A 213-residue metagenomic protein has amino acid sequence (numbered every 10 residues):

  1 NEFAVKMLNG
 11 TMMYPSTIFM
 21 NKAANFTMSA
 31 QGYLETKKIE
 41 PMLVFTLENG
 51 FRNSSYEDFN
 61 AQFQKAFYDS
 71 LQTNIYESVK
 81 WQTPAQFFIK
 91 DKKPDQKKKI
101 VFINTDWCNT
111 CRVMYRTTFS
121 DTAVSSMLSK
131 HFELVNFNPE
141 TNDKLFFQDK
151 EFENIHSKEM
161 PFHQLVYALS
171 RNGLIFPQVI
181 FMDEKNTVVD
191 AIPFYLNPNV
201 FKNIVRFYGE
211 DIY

Functional and structural regions predicted by a protein language model:
N1-A4, P84-F87, F119: N-terminal post-signal-peptidase region of extra-cytosolic proteins
N1-M28, P41-E48, S129, E133-P193 (+1 more regions): Thioredoxin-like thiol-disulfide oxidoreductase module
G32-L34, N104, Y115, N138-T141 (+1 more regions): A mature extracytoplasmic/lumenal domain signature
Y33-K90, V188, F194-Y213: Thiol-/selenol-based redox modules, centered on thioredoxin-like and closely related oxidoreductase domains
I89-P94, L169: Short beta-strand-to-loop junctions in surface cap/lid or active-site-entrance loops
K92-R112, L134: Short active-site neighborhood of thiol/selenol oxidoreductases, capturing the structured segment around
R112-S129: Typically the conserved alpha-helix immediately C-terminal to a functionally engaged Cys/Sec in thioredoxin-like
S125, S170, P198: Sequence context surrounding c-type heme c attachment/ligation sites in exported
